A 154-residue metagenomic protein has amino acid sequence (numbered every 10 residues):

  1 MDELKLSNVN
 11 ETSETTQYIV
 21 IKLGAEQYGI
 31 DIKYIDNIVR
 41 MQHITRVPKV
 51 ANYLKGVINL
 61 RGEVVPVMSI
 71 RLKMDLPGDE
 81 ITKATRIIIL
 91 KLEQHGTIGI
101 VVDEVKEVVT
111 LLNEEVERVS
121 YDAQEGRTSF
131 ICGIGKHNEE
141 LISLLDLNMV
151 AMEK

Functional and structural regions predicted by a protein language model:
M1-K154: An acidic, low-aromatic, low-complexity terminal/linker signal
